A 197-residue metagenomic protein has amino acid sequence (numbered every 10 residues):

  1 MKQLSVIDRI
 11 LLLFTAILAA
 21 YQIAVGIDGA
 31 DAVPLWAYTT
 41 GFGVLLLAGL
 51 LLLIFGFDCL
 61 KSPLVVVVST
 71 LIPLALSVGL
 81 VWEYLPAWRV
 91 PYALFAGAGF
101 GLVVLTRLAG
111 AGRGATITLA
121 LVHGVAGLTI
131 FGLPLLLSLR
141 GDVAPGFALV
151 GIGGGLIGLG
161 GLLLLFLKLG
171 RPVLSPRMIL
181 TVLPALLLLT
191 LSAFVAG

Functional and structural regions predicted by a protein language model:
M1-L60, T181-V182, L191-A196: N-terminal topogenic module of multi-pass integral membrane proteins
A24-P34, V78-Y92, L133-A148, A193-G197: Helix-coil boundary and interhelical linker segments in multi-pass alpha-helical membrane proteins
G26, A48-K61, V103-T116, L162-V173: C-terminal ends of transmembrane helices
A32-V44, V66, P86-A98, A144-I157: Structural signature of hydrophobic alpha-helical transmembrane segments
L51-V90: Hydrophobic/aromatic-rich structural module bridging two neighboring secondary-structure elements via a short loop
L60-I72, P91-A96, T116-V125, S175-L183: Cytoplasmic-side transmembrane-helix entry/capping segments in multi-pass membrane proteins
L80-D142: Membrane-proximal helix-loop-helix units in multi-pass membrane proteins
G153-G197: C-terminal transmembrane-bundle signature of multipass membrane proteins, characterized by strong activation on
